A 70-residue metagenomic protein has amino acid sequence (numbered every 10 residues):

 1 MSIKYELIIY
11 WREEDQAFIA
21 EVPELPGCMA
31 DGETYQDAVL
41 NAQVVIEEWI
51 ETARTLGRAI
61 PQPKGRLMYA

Functional and structural regions predicted by a protein language model:
M1-I8, D15, L40-A70: Short, charged, surface-exposed hinge/linker loops at domain edges that act as mobile lids or interdomain connectors
W11-L25: Short aromatic-glycine-(Arg/Gly/Cys) micro-motifs in beta-strand/loop hairpins
E24-G27, Q62-K64: Hydrophobic residues in alpha-helical membrane-spanning segments
P26-D37: A short, exposed loop/beta-hairpin motif centered on an aromatic-Gly-Thr core
